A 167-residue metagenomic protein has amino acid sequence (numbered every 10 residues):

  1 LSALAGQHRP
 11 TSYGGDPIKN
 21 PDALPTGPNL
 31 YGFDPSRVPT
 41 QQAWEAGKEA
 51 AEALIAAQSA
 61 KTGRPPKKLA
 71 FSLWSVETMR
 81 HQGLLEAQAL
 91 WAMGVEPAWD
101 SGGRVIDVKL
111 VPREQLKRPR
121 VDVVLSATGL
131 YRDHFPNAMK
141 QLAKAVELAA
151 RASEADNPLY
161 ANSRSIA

Functional and structural regions predicted by a protein language model:
L1-A167: Ligand/cofactor-recognition surfaces for anionic moieties
